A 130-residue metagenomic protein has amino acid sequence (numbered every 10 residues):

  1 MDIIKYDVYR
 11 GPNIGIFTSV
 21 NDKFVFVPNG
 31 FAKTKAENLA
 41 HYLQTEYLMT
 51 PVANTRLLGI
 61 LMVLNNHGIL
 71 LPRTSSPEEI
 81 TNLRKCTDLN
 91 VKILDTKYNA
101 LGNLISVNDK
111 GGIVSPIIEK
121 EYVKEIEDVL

Functional and structural regions predicted by a protein language model:
M1-L130: The feature marks the mature, well-folded catalytic cores of soluble enzymes
